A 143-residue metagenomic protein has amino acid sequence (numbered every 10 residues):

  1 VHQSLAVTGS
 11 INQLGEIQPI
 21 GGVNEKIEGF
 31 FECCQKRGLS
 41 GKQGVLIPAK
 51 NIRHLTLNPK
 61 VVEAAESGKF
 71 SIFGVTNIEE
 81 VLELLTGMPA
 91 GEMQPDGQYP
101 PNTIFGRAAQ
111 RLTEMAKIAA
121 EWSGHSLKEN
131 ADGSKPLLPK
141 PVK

Functional and structural regions predicted by a protein language model:
V1-K143: Peripheral, non-AAA+ core regions of ATP-driven protein-machinery
